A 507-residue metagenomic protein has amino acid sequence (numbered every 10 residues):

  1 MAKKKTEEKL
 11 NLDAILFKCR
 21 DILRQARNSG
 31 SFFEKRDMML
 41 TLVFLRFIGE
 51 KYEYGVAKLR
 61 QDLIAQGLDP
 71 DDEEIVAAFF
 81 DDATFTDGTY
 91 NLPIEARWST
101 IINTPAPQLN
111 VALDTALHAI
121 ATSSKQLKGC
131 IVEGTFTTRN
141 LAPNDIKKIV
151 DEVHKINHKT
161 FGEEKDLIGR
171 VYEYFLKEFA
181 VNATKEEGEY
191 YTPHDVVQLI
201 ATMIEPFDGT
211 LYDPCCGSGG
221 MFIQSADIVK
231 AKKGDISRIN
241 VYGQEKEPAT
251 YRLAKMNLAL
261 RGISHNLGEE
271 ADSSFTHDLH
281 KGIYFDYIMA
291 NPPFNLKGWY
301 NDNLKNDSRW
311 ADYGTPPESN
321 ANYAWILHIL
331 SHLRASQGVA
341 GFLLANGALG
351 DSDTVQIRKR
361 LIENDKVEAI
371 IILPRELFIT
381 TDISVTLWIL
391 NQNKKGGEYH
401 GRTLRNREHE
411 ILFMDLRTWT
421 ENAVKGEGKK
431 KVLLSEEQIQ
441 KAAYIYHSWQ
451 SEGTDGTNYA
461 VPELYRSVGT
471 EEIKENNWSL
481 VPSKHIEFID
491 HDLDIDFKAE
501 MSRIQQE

Functional and structural regions predicted by a protein language model:
M1-F207, N266, E270-L279, I372-R375 (+4 more regions): Non-catalytic, mostly N-terminal accessory regions of nucleic-acid modification and defense proteins
A2-K4, G282-E507: A conserved structural/catalytic subdomain of Rossmann-like adenosyl-cofactor enzymes
N11, K246, A321: Soluble or luminal CAZymes and related metallo-dependent hydrolases
I94-W98, A254, W388: Hydrophobic alpha-helical packing residues
K177, K230-S237, S336-V339, T454-D455: A short alpha-helix capping/helix-coil boundary motif
E186-A290, N295-W299, L304-D312, A324 (+4 more regions): Conserved S-adenosyl-L-methionine
